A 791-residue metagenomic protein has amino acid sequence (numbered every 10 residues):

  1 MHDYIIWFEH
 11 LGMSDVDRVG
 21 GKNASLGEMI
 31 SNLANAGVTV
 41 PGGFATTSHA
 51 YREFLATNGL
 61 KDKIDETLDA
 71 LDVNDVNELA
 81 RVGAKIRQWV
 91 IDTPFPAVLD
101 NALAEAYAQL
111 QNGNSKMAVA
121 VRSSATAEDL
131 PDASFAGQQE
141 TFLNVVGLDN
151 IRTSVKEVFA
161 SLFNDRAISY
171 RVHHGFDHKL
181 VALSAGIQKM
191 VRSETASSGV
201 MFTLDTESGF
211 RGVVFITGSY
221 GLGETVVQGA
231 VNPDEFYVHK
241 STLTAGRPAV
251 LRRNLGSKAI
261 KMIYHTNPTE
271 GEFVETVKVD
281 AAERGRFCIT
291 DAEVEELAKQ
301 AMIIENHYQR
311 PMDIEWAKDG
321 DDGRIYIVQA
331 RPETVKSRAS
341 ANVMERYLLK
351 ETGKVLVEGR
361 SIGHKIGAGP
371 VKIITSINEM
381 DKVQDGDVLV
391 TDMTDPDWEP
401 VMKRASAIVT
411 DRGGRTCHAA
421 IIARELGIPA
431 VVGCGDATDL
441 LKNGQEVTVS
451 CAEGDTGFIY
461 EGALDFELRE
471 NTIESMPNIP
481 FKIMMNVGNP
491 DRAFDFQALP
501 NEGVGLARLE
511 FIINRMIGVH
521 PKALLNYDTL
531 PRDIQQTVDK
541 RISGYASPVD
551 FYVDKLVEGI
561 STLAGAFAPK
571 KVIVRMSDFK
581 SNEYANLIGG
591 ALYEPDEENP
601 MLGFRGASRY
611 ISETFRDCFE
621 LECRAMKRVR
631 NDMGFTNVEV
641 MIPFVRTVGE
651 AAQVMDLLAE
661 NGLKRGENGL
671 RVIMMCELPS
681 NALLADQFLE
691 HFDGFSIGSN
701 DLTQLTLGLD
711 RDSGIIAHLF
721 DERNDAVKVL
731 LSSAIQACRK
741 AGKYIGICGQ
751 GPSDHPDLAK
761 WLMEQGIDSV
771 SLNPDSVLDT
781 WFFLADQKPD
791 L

Functional and structural regions predicted by a protein language model:
M1-G186, T195, A281-A292, E305 (+12 more regions): N-terminal beta-alpha lobe that positions the nucleotide/phosphoryl donor in ATP/NTP-coupled carboxylate activation
M13-D15, T46-R52, R87-I91, G175-F176 (+4 more regions): Conserved short loop/turn motifs at secondary-structure junctions
T57, K61, P332-S337, L356-S361 (+3 more regions): Acidic, glycine-rich flexible loop/linker segments
Y107, N114-A120, A125-F135, Q139-L143 (+6 more regions): Conserved alpha/beta-domain cores
F135-S169, S193-N267, V328-R360, R404-D411 (+5 more regions): Extended active-site and interfacial segments that coordinate phosphate-rich ligands in large catalytic machineries
G137, Q309-T334: Conserved metal-phosphate-binding beta-hairpin within the catalytic cores of diverse ATP-dependent phosphoryl-transfer
V213-D313, K318, G359-A368, T391 (+5 more regions): Conserved catalytic alpha/beta cores of large enzymes that bind or transform nucleotide phosphates and polynucleotides
